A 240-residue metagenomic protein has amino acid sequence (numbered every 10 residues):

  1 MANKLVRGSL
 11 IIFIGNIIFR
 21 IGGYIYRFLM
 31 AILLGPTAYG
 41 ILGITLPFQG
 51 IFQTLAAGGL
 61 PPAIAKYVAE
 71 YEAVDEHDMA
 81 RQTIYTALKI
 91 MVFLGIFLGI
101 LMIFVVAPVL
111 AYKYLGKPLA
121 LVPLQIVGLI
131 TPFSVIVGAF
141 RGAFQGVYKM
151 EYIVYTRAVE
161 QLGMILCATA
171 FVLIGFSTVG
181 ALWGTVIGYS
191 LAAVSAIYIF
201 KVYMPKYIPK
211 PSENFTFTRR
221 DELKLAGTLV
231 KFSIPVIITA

Functional and structural regions predicted by a protein language model:
M1-L5, A196-A240: Interhelical loop/hinge segments that connect adjacent transmembrane helices in multipass membrane
A2-N3, L34, F52-K89, L110-A111 (+1 more regions): Transmembrane-helix boundary and interhelical linker motifs in polytopic inner-membrane proteins
K4-K66, G99, I103, I165 (+1 more regions): Signature of the first transmembrane helix
V6-F19, L124-Q125, L129, A143-T169 (+2 more regions): Alpha-helical transmembrane segments of multi-pass membrane transporters/permeases
A87-G99: Selective transmembrane-helix segments that form parts of the transport pathway or gating/packing helices in multipass
F97-G116: Short membrane-interface helical motifs at transmembrane helix boundaries in multi-pass membrane transporters
L115-F140, A158: Alpha-helical transmembrane segments of multi-pass membrane proteins
Q125, Y155-A170, I174-K206, P211 (+1 more regions): Hydrophobic alpha-helical transmembrane segments
